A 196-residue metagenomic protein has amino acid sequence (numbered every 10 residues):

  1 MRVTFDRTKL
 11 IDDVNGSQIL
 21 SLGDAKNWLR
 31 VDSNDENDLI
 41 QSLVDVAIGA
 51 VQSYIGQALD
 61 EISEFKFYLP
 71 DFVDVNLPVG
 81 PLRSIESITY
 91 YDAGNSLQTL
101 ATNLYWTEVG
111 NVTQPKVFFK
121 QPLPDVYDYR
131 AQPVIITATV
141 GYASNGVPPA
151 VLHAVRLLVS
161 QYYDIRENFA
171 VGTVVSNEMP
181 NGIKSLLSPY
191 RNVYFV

Functional and structural regions predicted by a protein language model:
M1-V196: Divalent metal-cofactor coordination and adjacent catalytic microenvironments
